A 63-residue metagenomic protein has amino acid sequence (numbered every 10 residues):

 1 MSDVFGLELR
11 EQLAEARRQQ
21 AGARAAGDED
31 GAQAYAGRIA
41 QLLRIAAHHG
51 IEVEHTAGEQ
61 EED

Functional and structural regions predicted by a protein language model:
M1-D63: C-terminal-biased regions
